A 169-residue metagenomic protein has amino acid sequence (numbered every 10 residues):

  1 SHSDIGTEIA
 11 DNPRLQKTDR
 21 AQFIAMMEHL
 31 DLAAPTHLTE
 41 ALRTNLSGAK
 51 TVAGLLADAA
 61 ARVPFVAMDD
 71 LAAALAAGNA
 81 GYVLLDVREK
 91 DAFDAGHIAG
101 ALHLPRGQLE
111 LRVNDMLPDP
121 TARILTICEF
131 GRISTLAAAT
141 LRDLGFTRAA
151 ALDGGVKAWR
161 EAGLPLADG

Functional and structural regions predicted by a protein language model:
S1-F65: Accessory terminal helices/loops
A60-A77: A short, well-structured juxtamembrane/interface segment
F65, L84, A101-H103, A149-A151: Conserved beta-strand scaffold positions in the cores of enzyme catalytic domains, especially in NTP/NDP-utilizing
L71, V83-R88, L104: Short hydrophobic beta-strand that contains or immediately precedes a catalytic carboxylate
E89-D91, F130: Short glycine-rich anion-binding loops that position phosphate/pyrophosphate groups of nucleotides and phosphorylated
F93-A99, W159: Short loop/helix-cap segments at secondary-structure boundaries that form the rim of catalytic
L104-E161: Catalytic cysteine-centered active loop of the rhodanese-like fold, especially the PTP/DSP P-loop
G163-G169: Active-site neighborhoods of enzymes that stabilize oxyanions during catalysis
